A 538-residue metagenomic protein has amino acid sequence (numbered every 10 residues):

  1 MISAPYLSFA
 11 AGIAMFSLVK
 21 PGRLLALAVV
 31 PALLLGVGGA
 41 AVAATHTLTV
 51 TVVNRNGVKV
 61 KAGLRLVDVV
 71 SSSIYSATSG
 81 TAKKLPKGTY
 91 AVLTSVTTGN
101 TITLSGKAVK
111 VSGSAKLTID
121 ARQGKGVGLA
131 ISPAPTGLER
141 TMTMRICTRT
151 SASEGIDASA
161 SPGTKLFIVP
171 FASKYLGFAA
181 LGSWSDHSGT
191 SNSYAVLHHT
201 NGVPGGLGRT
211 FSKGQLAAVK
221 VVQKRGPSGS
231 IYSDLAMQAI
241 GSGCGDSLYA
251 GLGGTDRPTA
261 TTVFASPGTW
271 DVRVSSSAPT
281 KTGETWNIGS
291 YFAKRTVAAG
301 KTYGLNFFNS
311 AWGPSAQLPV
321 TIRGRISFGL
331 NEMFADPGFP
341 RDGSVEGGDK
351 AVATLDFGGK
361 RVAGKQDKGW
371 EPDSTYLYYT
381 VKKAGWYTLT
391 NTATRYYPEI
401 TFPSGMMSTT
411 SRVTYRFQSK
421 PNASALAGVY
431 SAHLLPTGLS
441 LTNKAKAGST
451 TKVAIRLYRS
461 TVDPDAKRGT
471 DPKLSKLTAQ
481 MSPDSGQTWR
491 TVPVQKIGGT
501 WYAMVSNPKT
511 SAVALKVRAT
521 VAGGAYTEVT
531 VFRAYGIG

Functional and structural regions predicted by a protein language model:
P5-A43: Secretory targeting and sorting signals
A40-G538: Low-complexity, acidic Ser/Thr/Pro-rich "mucin-like" tracts of secreted and single-pass surface proteins
